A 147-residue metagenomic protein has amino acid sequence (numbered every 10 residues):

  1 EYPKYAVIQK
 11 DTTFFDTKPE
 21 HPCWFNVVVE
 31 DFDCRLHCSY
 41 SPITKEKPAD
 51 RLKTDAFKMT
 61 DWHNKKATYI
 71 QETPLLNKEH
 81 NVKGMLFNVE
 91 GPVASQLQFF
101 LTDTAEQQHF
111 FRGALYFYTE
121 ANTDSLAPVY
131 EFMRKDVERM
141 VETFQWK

Functional and structural regions predicted by a protein language model:
E1-T54: Secretory pathway targeting signatures of secreted, lumenal, and periplasmic proteins
A6, G113-K147: Surface-exposed amphipathic alpha-helical segments
K10, P42-T44, G91-V93, F117-T119: Beta-strand elements of well-folded, non-transmembrane domains
K10, T60-N64, V141-Q145: Sec/Tat-exported extracytoplasmic proteins
F32-C34, Q107, Y116-E120: Short connector loops/turns at beta-strand edges and beta->alpha or beta->beta junctions
R35, E46, S95, A121-T123: Residue-level signal for secondary-structure boundary sites
K53-R112: Signature of long, low-cysteine stretches enriched in small and polar/charged residues
